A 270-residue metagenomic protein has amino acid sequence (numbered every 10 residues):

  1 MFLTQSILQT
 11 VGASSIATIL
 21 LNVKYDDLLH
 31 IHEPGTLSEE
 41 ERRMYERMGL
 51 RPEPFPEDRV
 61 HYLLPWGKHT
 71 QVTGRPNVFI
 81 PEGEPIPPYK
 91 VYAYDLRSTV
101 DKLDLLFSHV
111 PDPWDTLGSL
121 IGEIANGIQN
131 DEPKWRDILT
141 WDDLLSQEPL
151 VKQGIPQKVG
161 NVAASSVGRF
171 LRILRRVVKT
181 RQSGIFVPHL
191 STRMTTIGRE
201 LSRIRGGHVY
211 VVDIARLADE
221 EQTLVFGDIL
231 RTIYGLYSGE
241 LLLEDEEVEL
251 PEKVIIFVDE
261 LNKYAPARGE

Functional and structural regions predicted by a protein language model:
L3-L21, Y25-L37, P52-E270: P-loop NTPase motor domains
T36-G49: Acidic, Ser/Thr-rich peripheral helices and adjacent loops at domain boundaries
